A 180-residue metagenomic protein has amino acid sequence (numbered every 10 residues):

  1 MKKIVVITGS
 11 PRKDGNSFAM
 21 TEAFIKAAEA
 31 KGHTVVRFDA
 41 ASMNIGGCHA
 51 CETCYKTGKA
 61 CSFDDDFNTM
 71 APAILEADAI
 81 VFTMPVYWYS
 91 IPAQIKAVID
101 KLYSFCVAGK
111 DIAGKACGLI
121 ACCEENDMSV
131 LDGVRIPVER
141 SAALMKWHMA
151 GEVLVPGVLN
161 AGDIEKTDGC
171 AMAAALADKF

Functional and structural regions predicted by a protein language model:
M1-A108, G162-F180: N-terminal beta1-alpha1-beta2 submodule of the flavodoxin-like/Rossmannoid cofactor-binding fold
R37-D39, F63, L119, G151-L154: Structural signal for conserved beta-strand scaffold positions within catalytic alpha/beta enzyme cores
N44, E124, P156-L159: Glycine-rich beta-alpha junction loops
T83, V155-P156: Conserved residues at the C-terminal ends of beta-strands
A93-Q94, V107-E152: Short, glycine-/small-residue-rich phosphate/pyrophosphate-handling segment
M128-S129, N160-G162: Short active-site-adjacent structural elements
V138-V155, A161-I164, A174, K179-F180: A charged, well-structured terminal subsegment
